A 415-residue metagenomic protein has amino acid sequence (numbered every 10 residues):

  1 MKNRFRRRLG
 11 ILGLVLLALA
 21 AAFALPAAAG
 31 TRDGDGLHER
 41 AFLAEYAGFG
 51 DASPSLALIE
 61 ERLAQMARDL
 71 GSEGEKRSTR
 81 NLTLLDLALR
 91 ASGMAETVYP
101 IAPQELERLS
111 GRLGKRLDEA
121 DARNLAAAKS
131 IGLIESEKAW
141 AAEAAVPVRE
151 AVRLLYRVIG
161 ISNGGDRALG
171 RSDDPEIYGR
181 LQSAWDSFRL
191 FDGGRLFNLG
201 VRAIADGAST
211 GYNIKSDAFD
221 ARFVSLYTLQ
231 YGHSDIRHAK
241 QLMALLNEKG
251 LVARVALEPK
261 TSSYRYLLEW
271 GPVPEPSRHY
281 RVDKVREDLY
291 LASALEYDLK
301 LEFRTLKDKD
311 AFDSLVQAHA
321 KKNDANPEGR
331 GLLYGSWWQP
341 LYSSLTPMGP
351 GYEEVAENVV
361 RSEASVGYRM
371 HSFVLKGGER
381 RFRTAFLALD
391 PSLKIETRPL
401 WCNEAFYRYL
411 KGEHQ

Functional and structural regions predicted by a protein language model:
M1-R6: N-terminal secretory signal peptides that target proteins for export/translocation
R7-P26: Sec-dependent N-terminal signal peptides of Gram-positive bacterial secreted proteins and lipoproteins
L25-L58, A64-T83, L89-D121, E135-A141 (+8 more regions): Feature responds to low-complexity, polar/acidic, surface-exposed segments characteristic of secreted/exported proteins
K129-S130: Mature N-terminal segment immediately following signal peptide/propeptide cleavage in secreted/periplasmic
A205-E404, L410-Q415: Long, low-hydrophobicity ectodomains and other hydrophilic envelope-associated domains
